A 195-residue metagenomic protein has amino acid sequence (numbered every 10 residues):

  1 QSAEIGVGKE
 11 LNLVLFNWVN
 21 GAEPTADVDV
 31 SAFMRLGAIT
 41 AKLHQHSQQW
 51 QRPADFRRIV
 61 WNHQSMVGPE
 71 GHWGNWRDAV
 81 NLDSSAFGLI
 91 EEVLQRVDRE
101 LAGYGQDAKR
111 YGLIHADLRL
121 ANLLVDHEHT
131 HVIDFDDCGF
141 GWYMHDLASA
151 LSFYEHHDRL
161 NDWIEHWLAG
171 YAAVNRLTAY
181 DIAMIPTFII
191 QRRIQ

Functional and structural regions predicted by a protein language model:
S2-F33: Conserved structural core of kinase catalytic domains
V14-F16, L43, I114, L147 (+1 more regions): Generic structural signal for conserved hydrophobic packing positions in ordered secondary structure
A26-G88, K109-Y111: A cross-family kinase active-site recognition segment
S31, L177-I189: All-alpha amphipathic helical-bundle segments outside canonical DNA-binding/catalytic cores that form hydrophobic
R35, I39, L89, V93 (+2 more regions): Charged catalytic carboxylate motif
W61-V67, T187-Q195: Hydrophobic alpha-helical segments that form the core of small-molecule binding pockets and/or dimer interfaces
D98-M144: Active-site acidic catalytic loop and adjacent metal/ATP-binding pocket of ATP-dependent phosphoryl transfer enzymes
Y143-R176, I190-Q195: Active-site activation/catalytic loop segments of kinase-like enzymes and analogous catalytic loops in related
